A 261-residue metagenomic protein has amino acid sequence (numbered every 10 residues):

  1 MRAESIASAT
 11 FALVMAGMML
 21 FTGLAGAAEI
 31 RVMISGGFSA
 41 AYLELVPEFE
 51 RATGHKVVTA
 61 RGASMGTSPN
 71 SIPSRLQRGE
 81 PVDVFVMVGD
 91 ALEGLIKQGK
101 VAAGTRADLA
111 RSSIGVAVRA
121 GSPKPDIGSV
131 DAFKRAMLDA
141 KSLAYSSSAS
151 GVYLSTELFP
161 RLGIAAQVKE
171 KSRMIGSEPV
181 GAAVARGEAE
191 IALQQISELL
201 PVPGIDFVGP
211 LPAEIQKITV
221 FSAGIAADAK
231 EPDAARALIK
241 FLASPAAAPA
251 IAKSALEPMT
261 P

Functional and structural regions predicted by a protein language model:
M1-A7: N-terminal secretory signal peptides that target proteins for export/translocation
A7-S8, S68: Hydrophobic alpha-helical segments, principally membrane-spanning helices and signal/leader peptides
T10-T22: Bacterial N-terminal signal peptides
G26-N70, S74-P81, D90, G94-Q98 (+3 more regions): Exported/periplasmic ABC-transporter solute-binding proteins
